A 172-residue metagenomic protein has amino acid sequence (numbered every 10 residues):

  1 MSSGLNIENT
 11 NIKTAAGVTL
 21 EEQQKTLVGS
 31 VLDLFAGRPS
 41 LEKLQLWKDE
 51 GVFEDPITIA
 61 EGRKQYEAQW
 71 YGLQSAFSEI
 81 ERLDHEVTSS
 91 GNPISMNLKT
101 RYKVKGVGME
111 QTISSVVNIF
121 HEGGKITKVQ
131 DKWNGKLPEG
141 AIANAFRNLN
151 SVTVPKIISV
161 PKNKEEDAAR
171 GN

Functional and structural regions predicted by a protein language model:
M1-G37, L41, N172: Short, low-complexity N-terminal intrinsically disordered segments enriched in polar/charged residues
S2-N11, A76-E81, V87-N172: A beta-strand edge to alpha-helix "cap/lid" segment located at domain peripheries
V18, I57-I59, K103: Short histidine/acidic/glycine/proline-rich micro-motifs that form metal- and phosphate-coordinating active-site loops
L20, V31-L34, R38-S40, G51 (+6 more regions): Structured catalytic/translocation cores of nucleotide/phosphate-coupled proteins
L20-S30, E54-P56, L73-S75, P161-K164: Short, mixed-charge, low-aromatic patches
Q23-L27, Q65, Q111: Soluble or luminal CAZymes and related metallo-dependent hydrolases
L41-I94: A solvent-exposed, acidic/Ser-Thr-rich amphipathic alpha-helical stretch
